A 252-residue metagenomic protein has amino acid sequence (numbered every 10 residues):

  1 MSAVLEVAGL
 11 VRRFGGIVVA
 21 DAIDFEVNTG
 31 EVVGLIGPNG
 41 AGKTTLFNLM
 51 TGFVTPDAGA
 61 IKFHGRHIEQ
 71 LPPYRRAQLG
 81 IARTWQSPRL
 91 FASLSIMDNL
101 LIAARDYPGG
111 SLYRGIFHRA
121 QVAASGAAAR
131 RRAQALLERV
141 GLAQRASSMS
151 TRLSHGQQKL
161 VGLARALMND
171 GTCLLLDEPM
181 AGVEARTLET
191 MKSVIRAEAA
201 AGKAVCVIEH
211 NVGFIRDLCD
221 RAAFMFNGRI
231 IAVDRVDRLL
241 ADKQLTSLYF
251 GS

Functional and structural regions predicted by a protein language model:
I36-P38: The feature captures the beta-strand-to-loop junction immediately N-terminal to the Walker
G59-R66, L79: Conserved ABC transporter NBD signature motif
Y113-R145, R196, Q244: Conserved ABC ATPase "signature" region
L174-E178: Catalytic Walker B motif of ABC-type/P-loop ATPase nucleotide-binding domains
I215-D217: A short, surface-exposed alpha-helical micro-motif characterized by mixed small hydrophobic and charged/polar residues
